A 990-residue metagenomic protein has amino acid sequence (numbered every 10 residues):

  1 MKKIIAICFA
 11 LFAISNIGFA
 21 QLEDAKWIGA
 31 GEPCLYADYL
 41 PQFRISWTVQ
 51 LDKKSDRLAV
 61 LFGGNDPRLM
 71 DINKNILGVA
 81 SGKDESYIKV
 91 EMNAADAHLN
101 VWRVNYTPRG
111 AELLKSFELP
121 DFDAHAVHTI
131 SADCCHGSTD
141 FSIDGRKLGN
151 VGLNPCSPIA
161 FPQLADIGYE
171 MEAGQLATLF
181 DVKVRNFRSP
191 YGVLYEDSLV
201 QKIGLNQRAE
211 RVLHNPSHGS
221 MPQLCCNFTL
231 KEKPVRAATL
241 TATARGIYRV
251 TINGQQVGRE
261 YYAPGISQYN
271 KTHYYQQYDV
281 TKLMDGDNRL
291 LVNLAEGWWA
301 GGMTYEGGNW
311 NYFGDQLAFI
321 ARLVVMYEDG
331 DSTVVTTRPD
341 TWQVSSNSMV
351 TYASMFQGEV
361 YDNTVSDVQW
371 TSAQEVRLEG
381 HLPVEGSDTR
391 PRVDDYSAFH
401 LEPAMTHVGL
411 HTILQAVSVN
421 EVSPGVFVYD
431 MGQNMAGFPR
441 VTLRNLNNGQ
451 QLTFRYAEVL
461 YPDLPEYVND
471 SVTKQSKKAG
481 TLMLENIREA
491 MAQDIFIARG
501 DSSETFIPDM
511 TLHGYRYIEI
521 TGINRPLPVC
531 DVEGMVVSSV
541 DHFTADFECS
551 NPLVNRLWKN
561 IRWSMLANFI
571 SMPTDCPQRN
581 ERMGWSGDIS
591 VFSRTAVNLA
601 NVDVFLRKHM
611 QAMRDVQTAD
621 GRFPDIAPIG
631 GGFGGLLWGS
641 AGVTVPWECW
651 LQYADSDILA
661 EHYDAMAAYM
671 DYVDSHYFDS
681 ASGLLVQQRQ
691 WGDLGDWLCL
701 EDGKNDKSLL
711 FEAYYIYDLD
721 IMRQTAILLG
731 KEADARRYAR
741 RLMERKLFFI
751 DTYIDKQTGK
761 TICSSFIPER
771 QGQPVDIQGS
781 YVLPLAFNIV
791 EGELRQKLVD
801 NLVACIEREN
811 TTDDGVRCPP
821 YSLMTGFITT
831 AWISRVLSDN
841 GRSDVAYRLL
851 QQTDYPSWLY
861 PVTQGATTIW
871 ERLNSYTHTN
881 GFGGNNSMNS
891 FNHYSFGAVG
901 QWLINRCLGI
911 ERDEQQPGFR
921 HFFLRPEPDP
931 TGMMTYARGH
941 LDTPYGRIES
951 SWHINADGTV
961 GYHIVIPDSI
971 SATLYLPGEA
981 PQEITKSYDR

Functional and structural regions predicted by a protein language model:
Q21-A37, I45, S55-E118, L153 (+8 more regions): Extracellular/oxidizing-compartment recognition motifs
W47, A126-F141: Short tryptophan-centered beta-strand motifs in secreted/extracellular beta-sheet-rich domains of glycan-recognition
V151-K183: Flexible glycan-contacting loops in extracellular carbohydrate-active proteins
A238-A242, I252, F438-E458, M510 (+7 more regions): Alpha-helical support elements that line or immediately flank enzyme active sites and cofactor-binding pockets
G246-I247, T337-S345, Y517, P526-N560 (+10 more regions): Active-site acid/base region of carbohydrate-active enzymes
R259-P264, Q268-N270, L291, L464-I487 (+2 more regions): Helix-terminus loop motifs that line ligand-binding clefts
L290, E359-Y361, N580-E581, L599 (+7 more regions): C-terminal capping/lid segments that line or modulate ligand- or cofactor-binding pockets
N311, A318-R322, T333-Q369, D394 (+2 more regions): Non-catalytic C-terminal accessory modules of carbohydrate-active enzymes
